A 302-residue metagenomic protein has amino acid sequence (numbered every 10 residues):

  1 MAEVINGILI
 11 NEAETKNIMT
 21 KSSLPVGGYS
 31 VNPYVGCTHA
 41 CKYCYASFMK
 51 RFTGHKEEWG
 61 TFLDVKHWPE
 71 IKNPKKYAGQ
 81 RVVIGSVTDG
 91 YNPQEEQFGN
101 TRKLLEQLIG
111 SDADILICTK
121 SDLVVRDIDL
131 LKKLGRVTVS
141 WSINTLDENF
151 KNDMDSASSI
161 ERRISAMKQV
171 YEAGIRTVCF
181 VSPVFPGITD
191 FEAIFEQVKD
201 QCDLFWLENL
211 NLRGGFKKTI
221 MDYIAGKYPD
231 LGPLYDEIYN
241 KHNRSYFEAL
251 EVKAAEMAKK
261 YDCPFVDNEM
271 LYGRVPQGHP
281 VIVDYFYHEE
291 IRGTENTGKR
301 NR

Functional and structural regions predicted by a protein language model:
M1-T138, L146-F150, I160-E161, E172: Conserved Radical SAM active-site core
A2-E14, E192-R302: Auxiliary Fe-S-binding modules of radical SAM enzymes
Y29, V82, I115, V139-W141 (+3 more regions): Hydrophobic faces of well-ordered beta-strands that scaffold small-molecule active sites in alpha/beta enzyme cores
V87-D89, K120-D122, S142-L146, S182-V184 (+2 more regions): Active-site beta-loop-alpha junctions enriched in small/polar residues
R102-L105, I128, R163-M167, F191-F195 (+1 more regions): Generic structural signal for well-ordered alpha-helices, preferentially at hydrophobic/aromatic core positions
I109, K132, S165-G174, A255-K259: Surface-exposed amphipathic alpha-helices with a cationic face
K133-V139, K199-L204: Glycine-enriched alpha-helix->loop->beta-strand junction motifs that scaffold or abut catalytic
S156, K168-T189, N240-R244: Conserved strand-turn element in the central/C-terminal portion of the radical SAM core barrel that lines
